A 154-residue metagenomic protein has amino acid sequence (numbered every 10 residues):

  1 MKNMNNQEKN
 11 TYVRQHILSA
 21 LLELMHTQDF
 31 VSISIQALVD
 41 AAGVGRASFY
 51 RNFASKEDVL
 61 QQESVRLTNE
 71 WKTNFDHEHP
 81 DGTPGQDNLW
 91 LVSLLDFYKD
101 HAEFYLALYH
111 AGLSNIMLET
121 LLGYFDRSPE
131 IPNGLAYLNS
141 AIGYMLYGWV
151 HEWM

Functional and structural regions predicted by a protein language model:
M1-N10: N-terminal intrinsically disordered/low-complexity leader segments
T11-L22, H26, V31-I35, D40-G43 (+3 more regions): An amphipathic alpha-helix adjacent to DNA-recognition modules
M25-Q28, R127, G134, W149: Cytosolic nucleotide-binding catalytic cores of signal-transduction proteins
R46: Short functional hotspots where side chains directly engage DNA or cofactors
D76-E103: Hydrophobic alpha-helical connector segments
L89, S93, Y109-Y144: Amphipathic alpha-helical packing segments from all-alpha helical-bundle domains
D100, Y137-E152: An amphipathic alpha-helical interaction segment
